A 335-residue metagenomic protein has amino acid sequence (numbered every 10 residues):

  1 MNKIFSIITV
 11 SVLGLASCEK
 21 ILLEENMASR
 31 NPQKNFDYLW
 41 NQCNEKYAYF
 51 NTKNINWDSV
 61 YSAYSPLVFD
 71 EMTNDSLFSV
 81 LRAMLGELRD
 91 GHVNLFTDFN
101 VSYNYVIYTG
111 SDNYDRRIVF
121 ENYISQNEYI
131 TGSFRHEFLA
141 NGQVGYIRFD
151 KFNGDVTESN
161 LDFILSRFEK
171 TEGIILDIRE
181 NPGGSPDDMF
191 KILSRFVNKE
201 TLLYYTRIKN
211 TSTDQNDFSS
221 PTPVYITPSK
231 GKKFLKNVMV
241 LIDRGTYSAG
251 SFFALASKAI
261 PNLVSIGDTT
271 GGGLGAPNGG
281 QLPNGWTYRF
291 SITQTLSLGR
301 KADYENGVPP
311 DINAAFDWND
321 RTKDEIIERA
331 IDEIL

Functional and structural regions predicted by a protein language model:
M1-N26: Bacterial Sec-dependent N-terminal signal peptides
I7, N54, D58, E71 (+3 more regions): Low-complexity, intrinsically disordered regions enriched in charged/polar residues
V10, E87, F138-N141, D268 (+1 more regions): Compositionally biased, low-complexity repeat tracts
V12, F168-K170, K232: Alpha-helix termination/capping residues and helix-transition junctions
C18-I208, T213-T222, N237: Flexible, low-complexity junctional segments that flank or bridge functional domains
E19-D37, Q42-C43, D75, P182-L335: C-terminal "post-core" interaction segments
